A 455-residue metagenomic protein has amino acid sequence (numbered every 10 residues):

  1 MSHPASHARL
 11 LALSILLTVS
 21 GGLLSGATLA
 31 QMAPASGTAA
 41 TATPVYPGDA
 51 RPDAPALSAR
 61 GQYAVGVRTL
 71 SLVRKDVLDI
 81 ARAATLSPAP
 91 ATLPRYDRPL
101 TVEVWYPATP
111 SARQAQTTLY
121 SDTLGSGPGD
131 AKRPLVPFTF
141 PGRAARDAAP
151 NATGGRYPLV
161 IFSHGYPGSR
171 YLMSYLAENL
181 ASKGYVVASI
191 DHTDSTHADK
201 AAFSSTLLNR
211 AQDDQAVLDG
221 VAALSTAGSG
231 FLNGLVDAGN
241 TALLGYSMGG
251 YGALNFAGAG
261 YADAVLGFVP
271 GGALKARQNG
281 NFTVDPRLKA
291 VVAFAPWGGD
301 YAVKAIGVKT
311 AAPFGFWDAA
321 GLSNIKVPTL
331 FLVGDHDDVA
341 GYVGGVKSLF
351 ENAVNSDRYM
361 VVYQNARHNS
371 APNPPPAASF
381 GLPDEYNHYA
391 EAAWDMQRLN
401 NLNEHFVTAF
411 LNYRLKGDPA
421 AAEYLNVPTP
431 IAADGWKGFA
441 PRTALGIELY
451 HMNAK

Functional and structural regions predicted by a protein language model:
P34-G37, P44-A54, S356, N365-H368 (+1 more regions): Alpha/beta-hydrolase-fold serine-hydrolase catalytic core, especially in secreted/extracellular enzymes
G37-V160: Domain-level recognition of soluble alpha/beta enzyme cores, biased toward histidine phosphatases/phosphomutases
T101, W105-R113, L119-T123, G127-G129 (+6 more regions): Active-site machinery of serine-nucleophile hydrolases
K132-P137, G258-P328, G334-Y342: Mobile cap/lid helix-loop segments that gate and shape the active-site cleft of serine hydrolases
R143-Y157, F162-D199, Y301, D338-Y342: Short substrate-entry loop that stabilizes the transition state in hydrolases
S204-G239, N255: Alpha/beta-hydrolase active-site loop
G245, G249, A253: Gly/Ala-rich beta-loop-alpha elbow adjacent to hydrolase catalytic centers
G307-N400: Active-site-adjacent alpha-helix of alpha/beta-hydrolase-fold enzymes
